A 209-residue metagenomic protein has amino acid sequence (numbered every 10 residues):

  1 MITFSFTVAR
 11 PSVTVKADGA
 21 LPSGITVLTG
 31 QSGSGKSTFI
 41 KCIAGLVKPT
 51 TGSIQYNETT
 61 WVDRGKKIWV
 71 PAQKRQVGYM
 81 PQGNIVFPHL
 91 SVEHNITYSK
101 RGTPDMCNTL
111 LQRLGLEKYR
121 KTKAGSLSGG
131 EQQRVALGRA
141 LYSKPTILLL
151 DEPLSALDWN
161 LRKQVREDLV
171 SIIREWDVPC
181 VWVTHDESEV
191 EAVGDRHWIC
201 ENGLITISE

Functional and structural regions predicted by a protein language model:
W61-Y79: ABC ATPase NBD coupling module
V62, P104-Y119, V170-S171: Conserved ABC ATPase "signature" region
K123-L127, E131-Q133: Conserved ABC ATPase signature
L137: Hydrophobic anchor residue at the start of the ABC signature
Y142-T146: A short, proline-enriched helix->beta-strand linker immediately N-terminal to the Walker B motif in ABC-type P-loop
L148-E152: Catalytic Walker B motif of ABC-type/P-loop ATPase nucleotide-binding domains
D177-V183: Conserved H-loop
